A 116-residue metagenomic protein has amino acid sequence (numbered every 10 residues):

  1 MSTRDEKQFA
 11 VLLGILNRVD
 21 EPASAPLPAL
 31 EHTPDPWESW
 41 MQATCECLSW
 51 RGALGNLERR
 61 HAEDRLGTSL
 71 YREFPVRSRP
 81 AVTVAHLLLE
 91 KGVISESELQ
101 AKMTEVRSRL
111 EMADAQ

Functional and structural regions predicted by a protein language model:
M1-Q116: A charge-rich, low-complexity, intrinsically flexible signal that marks solvent-exposed coils, linkers, repeats
